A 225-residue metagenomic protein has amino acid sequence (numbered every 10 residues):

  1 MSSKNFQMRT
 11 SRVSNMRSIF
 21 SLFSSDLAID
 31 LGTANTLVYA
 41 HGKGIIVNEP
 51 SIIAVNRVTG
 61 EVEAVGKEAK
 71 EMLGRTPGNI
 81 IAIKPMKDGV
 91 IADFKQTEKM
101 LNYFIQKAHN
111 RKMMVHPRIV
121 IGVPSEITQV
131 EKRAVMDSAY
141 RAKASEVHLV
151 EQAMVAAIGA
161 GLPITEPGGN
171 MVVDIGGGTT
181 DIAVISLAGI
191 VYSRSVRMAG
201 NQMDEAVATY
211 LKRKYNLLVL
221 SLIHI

Functional and structural regions predicted by a protein language model:
M1-I175, A183-I223: Nucleotide/phosphate-binding catalytic cleft detector across ATP-hydrolyzing and phosphate-transferring enzymes
